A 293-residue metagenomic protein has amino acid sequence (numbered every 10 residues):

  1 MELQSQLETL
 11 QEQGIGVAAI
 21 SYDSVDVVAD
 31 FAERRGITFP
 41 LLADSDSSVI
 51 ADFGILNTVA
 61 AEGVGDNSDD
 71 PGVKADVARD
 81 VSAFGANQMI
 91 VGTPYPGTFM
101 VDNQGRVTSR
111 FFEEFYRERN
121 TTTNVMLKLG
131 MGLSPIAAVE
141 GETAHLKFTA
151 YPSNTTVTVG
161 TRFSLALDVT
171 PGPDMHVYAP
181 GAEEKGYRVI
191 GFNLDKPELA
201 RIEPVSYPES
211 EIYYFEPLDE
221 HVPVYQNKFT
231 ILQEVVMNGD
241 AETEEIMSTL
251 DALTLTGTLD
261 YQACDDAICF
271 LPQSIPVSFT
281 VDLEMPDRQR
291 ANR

Functional and structural regions predicted by a protein language model:
M1-D52: Structural microenvironment flanking redox-active thiols in thiol-disulfide oxidoreductases
S24, S45-D46, Q104, P171 (+1 more regions): A generic "binding-loop/recognition-motif" signal
D30, G105, F112, A179-G181: Short, solvent-exposed loop/turn and secondary-structure capping segments
A43-R119: Thiol/selenol-based redox catalytic cores and closely related redox-interacting motifs
E114-G130: C-terminal/domain-terminus segments
M126-R293: Extracellular/lumen-exposed scaffold segments
